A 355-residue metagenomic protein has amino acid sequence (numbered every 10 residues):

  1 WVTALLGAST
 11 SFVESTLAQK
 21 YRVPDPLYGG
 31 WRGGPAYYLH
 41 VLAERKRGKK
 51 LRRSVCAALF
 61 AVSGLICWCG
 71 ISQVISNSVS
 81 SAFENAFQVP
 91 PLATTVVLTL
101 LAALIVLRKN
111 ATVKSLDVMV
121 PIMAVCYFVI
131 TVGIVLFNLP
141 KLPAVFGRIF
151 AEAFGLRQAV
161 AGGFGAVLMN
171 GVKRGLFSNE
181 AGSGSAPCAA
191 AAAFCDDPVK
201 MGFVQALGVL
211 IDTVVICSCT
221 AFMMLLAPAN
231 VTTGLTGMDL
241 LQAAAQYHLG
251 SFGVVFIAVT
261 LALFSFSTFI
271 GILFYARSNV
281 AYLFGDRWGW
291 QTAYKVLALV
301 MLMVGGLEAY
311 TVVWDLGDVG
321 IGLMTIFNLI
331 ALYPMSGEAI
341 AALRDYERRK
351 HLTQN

Functional and structural regions predicted by a protein language model:
W1-G29, I211-C217, D318-A331: Extracellular loop-to-transmembrane helix junctions
L6-T10, T94-K109, V120-P140, K173-L176 (+2 more regions): Selective recognition of specific alpha-helical transmembrane segments in multi-pass small-molecule
L6-W31, P35, H40-N77, S81-I105 (+2 more regions): Helix-loop-helix module between adjacent transmembrane segments
E14-Y21, D25-P26, V132-R148, G162 (+2 more regions): Extracellular/periplasmic helix-exit of transmembrane alpha-helices
A18-R22, G64, L104, G175-P198 (+2 more regions): Helix-loop junctions at the membrane interface of multi-pass solute transporters
C56, F60, G64, N77-F83 (+6 more regions): Membrane-interface loop-to-helix entry segments
C67-S80, A102-S115, G133-V145, F222-I257 (+2 more regions): Transmembrane helix-loop junctions in multi-pass membrane proteins
R157, W290-R344, H351-N355: A generic transmembrane alpha-helix motif of multi-pass inner-membrane proteins
